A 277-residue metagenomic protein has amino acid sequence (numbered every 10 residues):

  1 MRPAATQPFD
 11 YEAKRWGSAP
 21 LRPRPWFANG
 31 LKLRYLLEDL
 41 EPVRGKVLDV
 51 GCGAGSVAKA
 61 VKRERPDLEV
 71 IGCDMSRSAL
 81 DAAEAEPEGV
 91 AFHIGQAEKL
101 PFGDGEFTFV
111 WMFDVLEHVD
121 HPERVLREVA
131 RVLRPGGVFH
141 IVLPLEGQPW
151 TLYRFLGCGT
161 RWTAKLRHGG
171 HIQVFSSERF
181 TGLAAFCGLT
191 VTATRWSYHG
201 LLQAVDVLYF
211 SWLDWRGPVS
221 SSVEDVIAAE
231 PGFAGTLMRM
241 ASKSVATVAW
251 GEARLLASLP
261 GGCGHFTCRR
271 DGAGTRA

Functional and structural regions predicted by a protein language model:
M1-G103, F109-W111, L126, G157 (+3 more regions): Conserved N-terminal segment of class I S-adenosyl-L-methionine
R2-L31, D120-E128, V138-T267: S-adenosyl-L-methionine-dependent methyltransferase catalytic module, highlighting the catalytic core
K99, Y198-L201, G272: Residue-level detector of flexible, active-site-proximal loop/helix-junction positions within diverse enzyme catalytic
W111-D120: A short SAM/SAH-binding and catalytic strip from SAM-dependent methyltransferases
